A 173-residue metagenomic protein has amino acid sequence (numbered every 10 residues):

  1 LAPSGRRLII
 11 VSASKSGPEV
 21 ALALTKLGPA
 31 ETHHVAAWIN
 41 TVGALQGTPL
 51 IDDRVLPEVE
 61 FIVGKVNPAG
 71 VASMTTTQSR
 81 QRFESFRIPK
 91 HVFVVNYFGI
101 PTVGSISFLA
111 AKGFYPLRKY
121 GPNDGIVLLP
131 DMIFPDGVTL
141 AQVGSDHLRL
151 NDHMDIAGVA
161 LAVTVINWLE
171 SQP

Functional and structural regions predicted by a protein language model:
L1-R87: Serine-dependent carboxylesterase/thioesterase catalytic core of lipase-like alpha/beta-hydrolase/SGNH enzymes
I88-P173: C-terminal catalytic-base region of ester-bond hydrolases, centering on the histidine of the charge-relay
